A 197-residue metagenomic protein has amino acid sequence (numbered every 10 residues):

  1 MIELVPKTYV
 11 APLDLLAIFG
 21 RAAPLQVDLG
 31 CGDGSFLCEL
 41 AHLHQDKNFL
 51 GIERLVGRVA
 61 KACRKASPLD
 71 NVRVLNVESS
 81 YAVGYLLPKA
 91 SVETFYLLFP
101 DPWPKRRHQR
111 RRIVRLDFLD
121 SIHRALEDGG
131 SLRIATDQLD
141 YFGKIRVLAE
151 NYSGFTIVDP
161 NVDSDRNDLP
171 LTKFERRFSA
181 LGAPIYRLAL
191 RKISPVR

Functional and structural regions predicted by a protein language model:
M1-V27, S35-H42: S-adenosyl-L-methionine
L29, I52: Conserved beta-strand/loop positions that form the S-adenosyl-L-methionine
G32: Conserved glycine-rich SAM-binding loop
L55: Conserved SAM/SAH-binding beta-strand->alpha-helix loop
C63-K89: S-adenosyl-L-methionine
V114-D128: A short glycine-rich, Lys/Arg-flanked "PGG" loop and its adjoining helix->strand segment in the class I
G129-T136: Conserved beta-strand signature within the Rossmann-like core of class I S-adenosyl-L-methionine
K144-R197: Class I S-adenosyl-L-methionine
